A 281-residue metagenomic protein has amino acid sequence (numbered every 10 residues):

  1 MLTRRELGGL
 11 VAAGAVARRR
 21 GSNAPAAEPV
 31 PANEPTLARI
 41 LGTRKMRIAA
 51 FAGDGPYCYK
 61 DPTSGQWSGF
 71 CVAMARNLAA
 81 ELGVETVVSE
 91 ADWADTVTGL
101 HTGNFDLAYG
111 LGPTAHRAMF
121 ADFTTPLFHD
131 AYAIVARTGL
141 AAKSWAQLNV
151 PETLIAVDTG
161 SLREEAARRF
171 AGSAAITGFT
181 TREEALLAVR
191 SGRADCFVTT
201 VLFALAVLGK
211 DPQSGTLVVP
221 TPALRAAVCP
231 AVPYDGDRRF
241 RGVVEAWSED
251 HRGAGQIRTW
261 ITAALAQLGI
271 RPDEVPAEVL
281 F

Functional and structural regions predicted by a protein language model:
M1-A26: N-terminal export signals
G21-P31, V72-E81, G139-L140, A146 (+3 more regions): Extended ligand-binding regions for polar small-molecule ligands
A27-L111, M119: Extracytoplasmic small-molecule ligand-binding "clamshell" domains of the periplasmic binding protein/Venus flytrap
R47-P56, S64-E81, G112, A133-T180 (+2 more regions): Bilobed "Venus flytrap"/periplasmic-binding protein-like clamshell domains and structurally analogous long
A52, F128-G139, L205-S248, Q267-F281: Periplasmic-binding protein-like
V72, V88-T98, T177-L187, S191 (+1 more regions): Short helix-initiation/N-cap motifs at beta->coil->alpha
V84-E85, T102-G110, T153-L154, R190-F203 (+1 more regions): Alpha-to-beta junction loops
D95-T98, L111-F120, A166-R169, D195-L224: A ligand-binding cleft/hinge motif common to bilobed small-molecule-binding domains
